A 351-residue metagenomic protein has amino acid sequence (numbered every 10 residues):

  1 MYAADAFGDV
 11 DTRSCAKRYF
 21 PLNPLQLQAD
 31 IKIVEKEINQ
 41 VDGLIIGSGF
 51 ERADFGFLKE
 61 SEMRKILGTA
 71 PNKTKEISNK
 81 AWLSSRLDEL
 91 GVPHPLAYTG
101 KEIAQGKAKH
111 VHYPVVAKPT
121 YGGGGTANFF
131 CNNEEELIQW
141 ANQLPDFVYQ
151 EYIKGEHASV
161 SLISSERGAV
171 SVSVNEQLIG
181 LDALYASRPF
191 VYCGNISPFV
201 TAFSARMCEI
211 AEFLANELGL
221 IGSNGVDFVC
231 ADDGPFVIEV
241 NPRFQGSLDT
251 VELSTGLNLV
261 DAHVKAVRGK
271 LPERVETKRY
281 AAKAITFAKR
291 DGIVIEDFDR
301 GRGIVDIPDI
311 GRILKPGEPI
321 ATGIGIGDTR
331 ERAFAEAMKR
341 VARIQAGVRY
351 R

Functional and structural regions predicted by a protein language model:
M1-N72, D328-Y350: ATP-binding N-terminal substructure of ATP-dependent carboxylate-amine bond-forming enzymes
M63-E134: A conserved helix-loop-beta module that forms one wall/lid of the active-site cleft in ATP-utilizing catalytic domains
P93-P95, P114-V116, T126-S159, V174 (+2 more regions): Conserved ATP-binding module of the ATP-grasp superfamily
V115, V170, F236-E239: Protein kinase-like catalytic core scaffold
K154-A158, L162-G219, N241-R268, E276: ATP-dependent carboxylate/phosphate-activation module, predominantly the ATP-grasp catalytic core and closely related
S164-A169, C230-G234, K270, K289 (+1 more regions): Short acidic-glycine loop/turn motifs at beta-strand connectors
L220-D232: A short glycine-rich, hydrophobically flanked beta-strand micro-motif that places a catalytic Asp/Glu for divalent metal
D261-R351: Peripheral (often C-terminal) accessory segments that flank ATP-dependent C-N-forming ligase machineries
